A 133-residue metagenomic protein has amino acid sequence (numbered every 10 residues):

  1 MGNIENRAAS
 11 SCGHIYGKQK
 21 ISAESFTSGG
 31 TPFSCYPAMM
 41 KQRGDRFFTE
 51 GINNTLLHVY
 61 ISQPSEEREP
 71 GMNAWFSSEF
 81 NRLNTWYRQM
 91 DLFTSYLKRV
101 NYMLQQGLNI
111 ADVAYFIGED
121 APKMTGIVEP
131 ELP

Functional and structural regions predicted by a protein language model:
M1-P133: Carbohydrate-binding surfaces of carbohydrate-active enzymes
